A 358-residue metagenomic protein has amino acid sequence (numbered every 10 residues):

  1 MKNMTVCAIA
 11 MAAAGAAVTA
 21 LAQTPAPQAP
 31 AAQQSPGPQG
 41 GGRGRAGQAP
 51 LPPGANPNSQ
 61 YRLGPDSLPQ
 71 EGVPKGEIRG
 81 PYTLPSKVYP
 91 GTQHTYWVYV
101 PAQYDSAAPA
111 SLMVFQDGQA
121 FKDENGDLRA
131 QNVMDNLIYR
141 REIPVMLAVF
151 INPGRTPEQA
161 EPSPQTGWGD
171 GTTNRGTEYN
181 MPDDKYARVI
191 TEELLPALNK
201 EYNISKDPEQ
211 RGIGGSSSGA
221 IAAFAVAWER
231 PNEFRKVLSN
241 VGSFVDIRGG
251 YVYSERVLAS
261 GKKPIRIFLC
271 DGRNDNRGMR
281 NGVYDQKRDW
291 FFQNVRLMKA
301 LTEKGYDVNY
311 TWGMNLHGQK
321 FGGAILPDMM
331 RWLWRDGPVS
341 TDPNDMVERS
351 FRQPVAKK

Functional and structural regions predicted by a protein language model:
M1-T5: Positively charged n-region of N-terminal signal peptides that target proteins for export
C7-A16: Bacterial N-terminal signal peptides
A20-A22: Boundary at the C-terminal end of the N-terminal hydrophobic targeting segment
P30, Q34-K358: Non-catalytic cap/lid and distal C-terminal segments of serine-dependent acyl enzymes
